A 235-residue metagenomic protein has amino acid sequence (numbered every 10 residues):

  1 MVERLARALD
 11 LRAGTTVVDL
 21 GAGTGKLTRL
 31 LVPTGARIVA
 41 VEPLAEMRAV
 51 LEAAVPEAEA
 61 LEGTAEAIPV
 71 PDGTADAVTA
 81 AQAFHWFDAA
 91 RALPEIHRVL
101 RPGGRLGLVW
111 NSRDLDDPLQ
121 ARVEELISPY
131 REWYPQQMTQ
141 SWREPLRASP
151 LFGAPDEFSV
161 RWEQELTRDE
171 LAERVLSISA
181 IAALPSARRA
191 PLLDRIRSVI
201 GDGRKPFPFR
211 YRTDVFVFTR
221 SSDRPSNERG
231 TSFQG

Functional and structural regions predicted by a protein language model:
M1-R4, T34-G35, I68, W86-F87 (+3 more regions): Tryptophan-centric aromatic hotspots in well-structured domains and transmembrane helices
M1-T15: Conserved alpha-helix/loop element of class I SAM-dependent methyltransferases that forms part of the SAM/SAH-binding
T16-L20, T24-A67: Class I SAM-dependent methyltransferase SAM/SAH-binding core
T24-K26, E144-G235: Conserved Class I S-adenosyl-L-methionine
E66-A77: A short acidic, Gly/Pro-enriched loop at the edge of an enzyme's catalytic core that lines a small-molecule cofactor
A80-A81, A89: A short beta-strand submotif of the Rossmann-like class I SAM-dependent methyltransferase core that lines
F87-E95: A short, conserved alpha-helix within the catalytic core of class I
P94-Q164: Conserved catalytic/acceptor-binding region of the Class I
